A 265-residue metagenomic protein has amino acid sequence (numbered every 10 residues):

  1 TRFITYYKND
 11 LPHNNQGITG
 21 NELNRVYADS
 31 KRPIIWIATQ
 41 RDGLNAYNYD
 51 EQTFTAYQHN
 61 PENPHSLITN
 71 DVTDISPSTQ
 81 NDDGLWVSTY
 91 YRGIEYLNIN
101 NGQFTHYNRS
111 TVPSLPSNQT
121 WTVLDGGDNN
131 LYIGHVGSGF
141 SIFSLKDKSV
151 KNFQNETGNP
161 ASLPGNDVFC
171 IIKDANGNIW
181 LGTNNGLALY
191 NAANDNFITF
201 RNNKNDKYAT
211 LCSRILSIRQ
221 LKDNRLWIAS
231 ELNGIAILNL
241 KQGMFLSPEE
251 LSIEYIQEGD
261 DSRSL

Functional and structural regions predicted by a protein language model:
T1-L265: Carboxylate-rich, polar loop motifs that coordinate divalent cations or form catalytic acidic clusters
